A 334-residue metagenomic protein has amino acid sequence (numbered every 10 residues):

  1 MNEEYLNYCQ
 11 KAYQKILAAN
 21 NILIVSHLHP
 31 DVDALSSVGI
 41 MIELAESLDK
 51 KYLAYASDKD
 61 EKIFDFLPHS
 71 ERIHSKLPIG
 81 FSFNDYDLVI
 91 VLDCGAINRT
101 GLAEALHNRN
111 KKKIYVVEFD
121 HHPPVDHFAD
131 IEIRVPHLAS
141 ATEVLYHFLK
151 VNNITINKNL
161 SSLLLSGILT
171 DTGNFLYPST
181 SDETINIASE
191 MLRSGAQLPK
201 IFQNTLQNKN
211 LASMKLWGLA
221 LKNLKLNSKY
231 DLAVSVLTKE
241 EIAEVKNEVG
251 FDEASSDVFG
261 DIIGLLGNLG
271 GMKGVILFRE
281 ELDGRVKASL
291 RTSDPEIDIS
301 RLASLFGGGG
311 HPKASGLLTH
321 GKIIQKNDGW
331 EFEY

Functional and structural regions predicted by a protein language model:
N2-L28, A34-P68, G80-L88, T170-Y334: Hydrophobic helix-and-loop "lid/oligomerization" segment in the mid-to-C-terminal part of catalytic domains
H29-P30, C94-I97, H122-P123, E240: Short glycine-rich anion-binding loops that position phosphate/pyrophosphate groups of nucleotides and phosphorylated
A34-L35, R99-A103, F128, K287: Short glycine-/acidic-enriched loop or helix-start segments at secondary-structure transitions that form or flank
L48-K50, K111-Y115: A short helix->loop->beta-strand "cap" motif at the edges of active sites that frequently abuts
R72-I79, I133-P136: Short acidic-hydrophobic, aromatic-tinged amphipathic segments that line or gate anion-handling sites
D87-T100: Glycine-rich phosphate-binding loop
A103-K113: Short, conserved loop/helix-junction motifs that constitute active-site signature segments in enzyme catalytic cores
F119-I187: Short alpha-helices
